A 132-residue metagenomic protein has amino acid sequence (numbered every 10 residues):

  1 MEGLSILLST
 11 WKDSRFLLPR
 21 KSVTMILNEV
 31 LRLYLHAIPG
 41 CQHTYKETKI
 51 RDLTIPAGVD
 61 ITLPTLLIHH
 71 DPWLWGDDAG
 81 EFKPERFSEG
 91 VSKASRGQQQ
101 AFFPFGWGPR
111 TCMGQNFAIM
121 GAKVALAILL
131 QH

Functional and structural regions predicted by a protein language model:
M1-H36, T44, R51-V59, D77-K83 (+2 more regions): Cytochrome P450 I-helix active-site segment
S5, T44, F87, A127-L130: Short amphipathic alpha-helical signal-transduction/dimerization elements
R32, H36, H70-D71, A127 (+1 more regions): Short, well-ordered loop/turn and helix-capping segments at boundaries between secondary-structure elements and domains
L63-K93: Conserved cytochrome P450 K-helix/beta-meander segment immediately N-terminal to the heme-binding cysteine loop
A101-F105: Extracellular trypsin-like serine protease catalytic domains
Q115-H132: Cytochrome P450 heme-binding "Cys pocket" and the immediately downstream C-terminal segment
